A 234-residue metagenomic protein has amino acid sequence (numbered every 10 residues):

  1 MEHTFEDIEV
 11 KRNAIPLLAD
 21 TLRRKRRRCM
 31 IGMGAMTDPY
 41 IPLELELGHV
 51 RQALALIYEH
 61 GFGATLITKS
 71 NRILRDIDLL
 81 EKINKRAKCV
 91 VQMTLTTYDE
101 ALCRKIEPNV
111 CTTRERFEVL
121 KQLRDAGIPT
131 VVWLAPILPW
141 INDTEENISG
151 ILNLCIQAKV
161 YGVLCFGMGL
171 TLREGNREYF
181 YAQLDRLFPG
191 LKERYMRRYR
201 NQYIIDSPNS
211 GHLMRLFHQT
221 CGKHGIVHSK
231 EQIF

Functional and structural regions predicted by a protein language model:
M1-Q92, T96-R104, T113-F117: Conserved Radical SAM active-site core
E6-V10, L45, E107-E115, D143-N147 (+2 more regions): Alpha-helix N-cap and loop-to-helix initiation/capping positions
G61-F62, I128, V160: A structural motif
N71-L74, P139-S149: Active-site glycine- and acidic-residue-rich loops that bind and position anionic ligands or nucleotide-like cofactors
E81-N84, L120-D125, H218, G222: Surface-exposed amphipathic alpha-helices with a cationic face
Y98-L102, E107-N109, Q122-T144, G167-L170: Conserved strand-turn element in the central/C-terminal portion of the radical SAM core barrel that lines
E145-F234: Auxiliary Fe-S-binding modules of radical SAM enzymes
